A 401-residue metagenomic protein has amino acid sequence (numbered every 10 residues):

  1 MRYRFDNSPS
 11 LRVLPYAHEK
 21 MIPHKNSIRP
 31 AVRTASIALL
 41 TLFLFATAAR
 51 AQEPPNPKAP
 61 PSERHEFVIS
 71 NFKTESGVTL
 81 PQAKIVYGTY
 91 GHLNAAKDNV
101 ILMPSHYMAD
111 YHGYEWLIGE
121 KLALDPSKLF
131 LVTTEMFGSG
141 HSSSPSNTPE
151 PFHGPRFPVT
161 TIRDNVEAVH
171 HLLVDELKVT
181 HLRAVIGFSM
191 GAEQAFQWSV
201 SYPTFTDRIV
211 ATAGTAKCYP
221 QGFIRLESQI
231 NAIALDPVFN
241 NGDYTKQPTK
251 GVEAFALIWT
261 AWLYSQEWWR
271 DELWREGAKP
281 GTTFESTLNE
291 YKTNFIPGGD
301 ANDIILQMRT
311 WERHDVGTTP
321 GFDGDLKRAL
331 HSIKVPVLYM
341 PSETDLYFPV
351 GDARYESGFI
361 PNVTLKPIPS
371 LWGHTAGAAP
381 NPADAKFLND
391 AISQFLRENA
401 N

Functional and structural regions predicted by a protein language model:
Q52-M103, Y111: Catalytic-loop region of hydrolases
G88-P151: N-terminal cap/lid subdomain of alpha/beta-hydrolase-fold enzymes
R163-R183: Conserved acidic catalytic loop of the alpha/beta-hydrolase fold
H181-P220: Conserved hydrolase catalytic core segment
F205-T206, A211-N294: Alpha/beta-hydrolase-fold enzymes
I333, Y339-P341: Short beta-strand/loop motif that positions the catalytic acidic residue of the alpha/beta-hydrolase fold
L346-D352: Conserved alpha/beta-hydrolase "acid-adjacent" motif
V363-N401: Catalytic active-site module of serine/aspartate enzymes centered on a nucleophile-bearing elbow/loop
